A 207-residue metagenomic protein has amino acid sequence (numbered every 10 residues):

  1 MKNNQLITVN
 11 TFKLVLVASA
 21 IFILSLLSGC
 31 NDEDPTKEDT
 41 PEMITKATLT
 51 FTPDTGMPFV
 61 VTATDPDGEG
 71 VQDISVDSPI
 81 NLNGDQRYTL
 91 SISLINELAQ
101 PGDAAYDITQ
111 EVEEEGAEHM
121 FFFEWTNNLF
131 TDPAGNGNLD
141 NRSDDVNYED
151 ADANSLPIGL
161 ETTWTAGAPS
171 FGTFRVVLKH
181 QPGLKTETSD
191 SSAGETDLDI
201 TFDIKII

Functional and structural regions predicted by a protein language model:
M1-N4, I23-L49, T55: Bacterial Sec-dependent N-terminal signal peptides
N3-L16: Bacterial N-terminal signal peptides that target proteins for export
N31-E42, Q100-A153: Extended, polar beta-sheet/loop recognition surfaces of beta-rich domains that mediate binding to diverse ligands
G56-L82: N-terminal edge beta-strand
S78-Y88, N147-F174, Q181-G194: Exposed beta-sheet edge/beta-hairpin loop segments within beta-rich domains
N96-A105, Q181-E187: Short acidic/polar inter-strand loop motif in beta-rich domains
D190-I207: Short beta-strand elements
